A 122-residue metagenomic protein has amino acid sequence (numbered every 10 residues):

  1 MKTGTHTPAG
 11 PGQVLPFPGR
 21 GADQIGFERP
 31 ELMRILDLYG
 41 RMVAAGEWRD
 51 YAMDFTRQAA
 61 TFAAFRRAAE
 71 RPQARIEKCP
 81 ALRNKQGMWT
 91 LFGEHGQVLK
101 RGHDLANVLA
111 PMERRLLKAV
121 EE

Functional and structural regions predicted by a protein language model:
M1-T3: Contiguous mid-protein beta-loop-alpha structural module that forms a pocket-lining wall or clamp of enzyme active
T5-T61: Negatively charged, low-complexity tracts enriched in Asp/Glu with abundant Ser/Thr
A9-G12, R20, I76-G96: Short aromatic-glycine-(Arg/Gly/Cys) micro-motifs in beta-strand/loop hairpins
G40-A45, R66-P72: Short, solvent-exposed secondary-structure boundary motifs
D50-T56, Q73-N84: Short linear motifs in intrinsically disordered
A64-A69, F92-G96: Secondary-structure transition/turn motif
P72-P80, V98-L105: Short amphipathic beta-strand/extended segments with alternating polar/hydrophobic composition
T90-V120: Mixed-charge, glycine-accented linear interaction segment located at domain edges/termini
